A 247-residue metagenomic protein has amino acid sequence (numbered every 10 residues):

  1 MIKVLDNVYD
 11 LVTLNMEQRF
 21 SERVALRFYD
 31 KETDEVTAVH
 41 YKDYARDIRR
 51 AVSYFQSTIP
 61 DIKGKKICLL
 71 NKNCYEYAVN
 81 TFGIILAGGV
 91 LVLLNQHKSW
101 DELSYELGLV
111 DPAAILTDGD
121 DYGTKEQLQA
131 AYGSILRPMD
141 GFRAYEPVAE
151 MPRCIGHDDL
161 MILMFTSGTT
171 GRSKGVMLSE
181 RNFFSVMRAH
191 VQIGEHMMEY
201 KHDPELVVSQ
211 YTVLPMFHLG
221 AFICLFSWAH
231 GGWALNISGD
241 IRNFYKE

Functional and structural regions predicted by a protein language model:
M1-D10, D140-L160: Flexible, low-complexity linker/hinge segments
M1-T58, K63, F82, A87: N-lobe entry segment of adenylate-forming
S21-V24, V148-F165, G171-R172, M198-S209: Conserved pre-ATP/AMP-binding loop-to-beta segment of ANL
A38-K42, M161-A189: Conserved AMP-binding A3 loop
V52-K98, T212-V213: Conserved AMP-binding/adenylate-forming
Y77, T81-A87, L109, H218 (+1 more regions): Short hydrophobic alpha-helices that are characteristic scaffold elements of the AMP-binding
F82, L86-C154: Structural core segment of the AMP-binding/adenylate-forming
F184-S209, F217-E247: Conserved AMP-binding/adenylation subdomain of ANL enzymes
